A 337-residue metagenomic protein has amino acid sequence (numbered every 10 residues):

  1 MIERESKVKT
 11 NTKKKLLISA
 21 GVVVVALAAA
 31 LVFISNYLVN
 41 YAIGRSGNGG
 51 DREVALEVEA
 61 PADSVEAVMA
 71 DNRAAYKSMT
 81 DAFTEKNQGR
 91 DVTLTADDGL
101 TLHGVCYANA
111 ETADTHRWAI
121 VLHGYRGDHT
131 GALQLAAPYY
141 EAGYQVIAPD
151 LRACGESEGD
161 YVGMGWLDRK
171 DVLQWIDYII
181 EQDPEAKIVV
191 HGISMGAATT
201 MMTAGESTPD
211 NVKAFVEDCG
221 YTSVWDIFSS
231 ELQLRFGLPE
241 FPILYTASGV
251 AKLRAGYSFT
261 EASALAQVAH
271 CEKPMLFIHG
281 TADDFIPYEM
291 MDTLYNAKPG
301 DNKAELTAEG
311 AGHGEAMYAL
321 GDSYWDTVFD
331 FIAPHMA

Functional and structural regions predicted by a protein language model:
A26-T95: An N-terminal hydrophobic leader/cap segment in hydrolases
Y125-P138, L151: The serine-hydrolase catalytic nucleophile loop
P138-E158: Conserved alpha/beta-hydrolase
V162-D183: Alpha/beta-hydrolase active-site loop
M202-Y257: Hydrolase active-site cap/lid region
A264, K273, P287-N296: Short alpha-helix in the alpha/beta-hydrolase fold that links the catalytic acid
H270-E272, F277-H279, D283: Short beta-strand/loop motif that positions the catalytic acidic residue of the alpha/beta-hydrolase fold
A311-D322: Catalytic histidine-centered segment of alpha/beta-hydrolase-like enzymes
